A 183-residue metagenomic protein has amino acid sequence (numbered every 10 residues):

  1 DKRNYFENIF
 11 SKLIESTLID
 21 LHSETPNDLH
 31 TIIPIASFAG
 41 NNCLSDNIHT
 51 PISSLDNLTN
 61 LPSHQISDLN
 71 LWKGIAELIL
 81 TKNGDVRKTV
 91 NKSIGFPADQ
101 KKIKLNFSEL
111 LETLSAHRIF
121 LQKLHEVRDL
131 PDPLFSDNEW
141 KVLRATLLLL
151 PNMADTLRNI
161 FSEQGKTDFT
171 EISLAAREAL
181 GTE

Functional and structural regions predicted by a protein language model:
K2-T167: Conserved ATP-driven helicase/translocase motor core recognized via long, highly charged RecA-like/P-loop NTPase domain
G165-A176: Conserved pre-motif I regulatory segment
A175-E183: Conserved RecA-like ASCE ATPase "motif II neighborhood" in helicase/translocase motors
